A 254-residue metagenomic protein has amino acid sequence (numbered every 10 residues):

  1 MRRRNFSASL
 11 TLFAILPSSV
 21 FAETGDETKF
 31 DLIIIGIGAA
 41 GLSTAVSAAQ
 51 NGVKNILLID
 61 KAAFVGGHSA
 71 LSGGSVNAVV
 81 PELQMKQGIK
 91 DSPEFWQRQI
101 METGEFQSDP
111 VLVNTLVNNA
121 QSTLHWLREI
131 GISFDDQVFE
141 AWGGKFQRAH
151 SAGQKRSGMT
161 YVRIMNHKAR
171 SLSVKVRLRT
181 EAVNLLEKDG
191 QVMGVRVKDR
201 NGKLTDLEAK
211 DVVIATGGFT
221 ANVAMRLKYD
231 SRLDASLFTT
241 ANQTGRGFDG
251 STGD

Functional and structural regions predicted by a protein language model:
N5-A22: N-terminal export signals
L10, I37, T216-G217: Glycine-rich, N-terminal phosphate-binding loop of Rossmann-like dinucleotide-binding domains
T28-F30, G202-D211: Core beta-strand elements of the Rossmann-like FAD/NAD(P) dinucleotide-binding domain in flavoenzyme oxidoreductases
L32-N55: N-terminal Rossmann-like FAD-binding beta1-loop-alpha1 element of flavoenzymes
I35, A78, I214-A215: Redox-cofactor binding/interface segments in oxidoreductases and associated redox assembly factors
N55, K61-K175, R179-N184, A224-R226 (+1 more regions): Conserved N-terminal/central alpha/beta ligand/cofactor-binding core
L186-D206: Conserved beta-strand-loop-beta-strand element in the redox core of flavoprotein oxidoreductases
K203, D211-D254: Glycine-rich loop(s) and the adjacent beta-strand/alpha-helix scaffold that form part
